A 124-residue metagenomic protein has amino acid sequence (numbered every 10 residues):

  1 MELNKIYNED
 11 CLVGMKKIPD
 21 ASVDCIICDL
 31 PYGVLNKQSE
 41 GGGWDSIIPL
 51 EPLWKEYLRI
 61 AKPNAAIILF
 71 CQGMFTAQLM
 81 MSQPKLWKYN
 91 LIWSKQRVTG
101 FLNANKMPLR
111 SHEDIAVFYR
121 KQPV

Functional and structural regions predicted by a protein language model:
E2-V124: Core catalytic lobe of class I
